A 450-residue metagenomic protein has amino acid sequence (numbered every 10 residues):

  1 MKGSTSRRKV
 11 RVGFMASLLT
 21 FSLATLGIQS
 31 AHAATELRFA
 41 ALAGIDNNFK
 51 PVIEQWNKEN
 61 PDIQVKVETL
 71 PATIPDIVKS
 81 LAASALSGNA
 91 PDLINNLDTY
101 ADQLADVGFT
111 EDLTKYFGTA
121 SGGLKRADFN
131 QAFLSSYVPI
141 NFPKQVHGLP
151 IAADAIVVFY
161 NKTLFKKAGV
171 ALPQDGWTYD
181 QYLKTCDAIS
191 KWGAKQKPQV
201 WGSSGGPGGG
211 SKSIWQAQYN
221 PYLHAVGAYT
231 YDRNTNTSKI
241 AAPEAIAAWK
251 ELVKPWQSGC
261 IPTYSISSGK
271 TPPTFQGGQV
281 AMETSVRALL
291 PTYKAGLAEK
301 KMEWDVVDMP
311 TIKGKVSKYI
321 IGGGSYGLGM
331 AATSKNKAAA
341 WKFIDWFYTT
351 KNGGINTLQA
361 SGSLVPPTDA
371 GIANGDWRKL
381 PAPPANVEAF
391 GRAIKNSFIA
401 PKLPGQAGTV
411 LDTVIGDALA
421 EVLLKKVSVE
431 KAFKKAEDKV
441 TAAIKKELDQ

Functional and structural regions predicted by a protein language model:
Q55-A132, S136, K166-G169, P272-M282 (+2 more regions): Extracytoplasmic "Venus flytrap"/periplasmic binding protein-like
K58, K144, A168, K254-I261 (+4 more regions): Extracytoplasmic/periplasmic substrate-recognition and gating elements
T99-V157, K197, W215, D305-D308 (+1 more regions): Hinge/lid segment of periplasmic solute-binding proteins
T114-Q131, D175, G193-K195, Q199-S211 (+6 more regions): Short, solvent-exposed loop/beta-turn-alpha elements that line the ligand-binding surface or hinge of extracytoplasmic
Q131, N141, W304-V307, Q359-T413 (+2 more regions): Long, aromatic- and glycine/proline-rich binding clefts that accommodate carbohydrate-like moieties
P139-I151, I156, Q181-T237, V280: Extracytoplasmic/periplasmic solute-binding protein
K166, L172, K191, D376 (+1 more regions): Conserved C-terminal helix/tail region of periplasmic/extracytoplasmic solute-binding proteins
T185-D187, R233-Y264, M309: Glycine-centered hinge/linker elements that transmit conformational signals in sensory and ligand-binding systems
